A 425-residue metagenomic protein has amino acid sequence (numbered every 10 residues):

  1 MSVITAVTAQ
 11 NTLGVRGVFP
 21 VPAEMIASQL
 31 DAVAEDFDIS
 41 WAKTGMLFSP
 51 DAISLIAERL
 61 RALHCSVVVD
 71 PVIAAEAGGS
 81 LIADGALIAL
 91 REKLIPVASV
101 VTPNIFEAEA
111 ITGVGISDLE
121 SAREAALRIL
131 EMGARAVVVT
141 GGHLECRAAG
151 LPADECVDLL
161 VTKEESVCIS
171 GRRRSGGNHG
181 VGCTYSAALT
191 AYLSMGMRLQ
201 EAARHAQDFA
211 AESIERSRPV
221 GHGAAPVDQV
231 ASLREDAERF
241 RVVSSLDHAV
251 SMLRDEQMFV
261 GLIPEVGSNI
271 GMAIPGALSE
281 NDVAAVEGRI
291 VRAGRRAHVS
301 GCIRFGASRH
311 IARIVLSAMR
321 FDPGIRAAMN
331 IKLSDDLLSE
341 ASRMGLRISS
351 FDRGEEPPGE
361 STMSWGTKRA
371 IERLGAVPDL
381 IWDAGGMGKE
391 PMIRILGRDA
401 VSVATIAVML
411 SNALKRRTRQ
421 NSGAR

Functional and structural regions predicted by a protein language model:
M1-A77, L81, Q229-S232: Conserved N-terminal subdomain of the carbohydrate kinase-like
D84-S166: Conserved phosphate/ATP/ADP-binding segment of small-molecule kinases
E109-A110, N178-R198: Short, small-residue alpha-helix embedded
S166-H179: Short pre-catalytic strand/loop immediately N-terminal to key active-site residues, enriched for Gly-Thr
L199-A203, E215-P226, E256-V266, G324-I331 (+2 more regions): Flexible, glycine/charged-enriched surface loops at secondary-structure junctions
E201-E256, P264-E265, N269-A273: Charged C-terminal helix
N281-R343: C-terminal catalytic subdomain
D335-G423: C-terminal binding/interaction regions
